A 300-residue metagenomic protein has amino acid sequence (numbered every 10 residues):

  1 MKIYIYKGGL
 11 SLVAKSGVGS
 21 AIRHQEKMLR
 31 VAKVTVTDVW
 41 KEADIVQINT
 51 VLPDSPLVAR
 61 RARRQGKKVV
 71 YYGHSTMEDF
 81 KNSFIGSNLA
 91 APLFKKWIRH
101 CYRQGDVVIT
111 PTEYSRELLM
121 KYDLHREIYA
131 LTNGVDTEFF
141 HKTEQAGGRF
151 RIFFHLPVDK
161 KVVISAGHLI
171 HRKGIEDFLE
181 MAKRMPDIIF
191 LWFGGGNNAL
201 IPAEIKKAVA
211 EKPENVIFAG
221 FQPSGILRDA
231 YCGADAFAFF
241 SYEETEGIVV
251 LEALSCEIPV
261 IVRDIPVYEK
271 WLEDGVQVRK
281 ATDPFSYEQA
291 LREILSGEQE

Functional and structural regions predicted by a protein language model:
A90-V108: Membrane-proximal helix-turn-helix segments that form the acceptor-binding/catalytic region of lipid-linked
Y102, F221-Q222, D229-A234: Short alpha-helical donor nucleotide-sugar binding micro-motif in glycosyltransferases
P157-K173, L179-K183, L191: Conserved donor-binding/catalytic core segment of Leloir-type glycosyltransferases
A166, I189-E204: Glycosyltransferase donor-sugar binding loop
A203-G225: Nucleotide-activated donor-binding/catalytic signature segment of Leloir-type glycosyltransferases, i.e., the conserved
Y242: Aromatic "clamp/platform" in nucleotide-sugar-dependent glycosyltransferases that forms part of the donor/acceptor
P259-V262: Short hydrophobic beta-strand element within catalytic cores of glycosyltransferases and related nucleotide-activated
V276-F285, E293-E298: Conserved acidic donor-binding segment of nucleotide-sugar-dependent glycosyltransferases
